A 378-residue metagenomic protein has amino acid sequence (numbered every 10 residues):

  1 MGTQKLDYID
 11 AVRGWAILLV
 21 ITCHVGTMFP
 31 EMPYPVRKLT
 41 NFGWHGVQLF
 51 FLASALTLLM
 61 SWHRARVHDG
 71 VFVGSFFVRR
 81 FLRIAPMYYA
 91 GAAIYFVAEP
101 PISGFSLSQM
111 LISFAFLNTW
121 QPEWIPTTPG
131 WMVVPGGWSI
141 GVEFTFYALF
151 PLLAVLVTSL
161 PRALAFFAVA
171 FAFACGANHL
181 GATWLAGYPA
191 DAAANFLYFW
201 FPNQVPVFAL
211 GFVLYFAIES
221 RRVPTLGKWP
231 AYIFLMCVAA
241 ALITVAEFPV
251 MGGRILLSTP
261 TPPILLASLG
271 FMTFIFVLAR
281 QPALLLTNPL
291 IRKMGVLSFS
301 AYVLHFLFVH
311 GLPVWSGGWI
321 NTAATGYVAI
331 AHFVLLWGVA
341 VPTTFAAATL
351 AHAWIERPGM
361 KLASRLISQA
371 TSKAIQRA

Functional and structural regions predicted by a protein language model:
M1-T183, R292, L297-S298, S316-A378: Membrane-cytosol interface segments of multi-pass membrane proteins, especially ER/Golgi lipid-handling enzymes
Q4-D7, P35-V47, T128-V142, A182-L210 (+2 more regions): Interfacial loop-to-helix transition and helix-capping segments at the boundaries of transmembrane helices
V20, F199-W200, A301: A composition/secondary-structure signal for short, hydrophobic, low-basic-content segments with alpha-helix propensity
V25, R64, S220, L304-L307: N-terminal low-complexity, intrinsically disordered patches enriched in charged
P30, R222, G311: Conserved protein kinase catalytic core
T57, F114, V213, G270-V277: Specific aromatic-rich, kink-prone transmembrane helix
L149, L156-A172, A217, R221-A240: Hydrophobic alpha-helical segments of polytopic membrane proteins
Q204, F208, Y232-R357: Alpha-helical transmembrane segments of multi-pass integral membrane proteins
